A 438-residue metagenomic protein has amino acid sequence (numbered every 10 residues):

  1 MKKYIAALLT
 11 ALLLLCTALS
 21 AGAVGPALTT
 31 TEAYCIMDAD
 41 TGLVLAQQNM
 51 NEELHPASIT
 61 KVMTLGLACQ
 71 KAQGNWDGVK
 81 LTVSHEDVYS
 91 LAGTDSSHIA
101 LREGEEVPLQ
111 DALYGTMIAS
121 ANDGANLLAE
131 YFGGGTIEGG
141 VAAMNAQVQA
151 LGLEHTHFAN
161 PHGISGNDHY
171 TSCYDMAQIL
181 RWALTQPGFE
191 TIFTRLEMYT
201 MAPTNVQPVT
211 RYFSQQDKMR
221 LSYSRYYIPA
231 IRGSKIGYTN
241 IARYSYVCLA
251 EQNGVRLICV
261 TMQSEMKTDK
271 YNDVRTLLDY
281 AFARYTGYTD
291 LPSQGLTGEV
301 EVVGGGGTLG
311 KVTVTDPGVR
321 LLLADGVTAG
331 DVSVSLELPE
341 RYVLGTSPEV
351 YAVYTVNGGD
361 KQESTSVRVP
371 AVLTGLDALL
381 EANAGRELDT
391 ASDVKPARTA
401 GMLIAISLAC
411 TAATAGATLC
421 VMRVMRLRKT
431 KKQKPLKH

Functional and structural regions predicted by a protein language model:
Y4-G22, I404-R423: Sec-dependent N-terminal signal peptides of Gram-positive bacterial secreted proteins and lipoproteins
A21-Y174, Q178-P187: Active-site-adjacent loops and short helices of periplasmic peptidoglycan-processing enzymes
S90-G93, T430-L436: Boundary segments of small protein-protein interaction reader/adaptor domains
N145-V148, R426, K434-P435: Periplasmic/cell-envelope proteins involved in peptidoglycan metabolism and beta-lactam response
L153-E154, N167-Y170, Y174-S407, L419 (+2 more regions): Domain-terminus/edge residues, biased toward the C-terminal soluble/receptor-binding domains of extracytoplasmic
